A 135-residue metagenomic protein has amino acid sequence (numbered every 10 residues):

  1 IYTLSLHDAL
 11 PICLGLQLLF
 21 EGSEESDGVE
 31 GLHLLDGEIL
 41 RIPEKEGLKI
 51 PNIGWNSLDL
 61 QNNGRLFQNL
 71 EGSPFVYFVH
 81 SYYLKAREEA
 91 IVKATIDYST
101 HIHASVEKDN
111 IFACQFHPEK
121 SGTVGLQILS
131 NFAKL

Functional and structural regions predicted by a protein language model:
I1-D8: Single conserved hydrophobic/aromatic residue that forms the stacking wall/gate of nucleotide- or nucleobase-binding
P11, G15: Gly/Ala-rich beta-loop-alpha elbow adjacent to hydrolase catalytic centers
L16-F20: Canonical AAA+ ATPase core
E21-Y98: Pocket-forming structural segment of enzyme catalytic cores
S57, H101, Q127-N131: Alpha-helical elements of Rossmann-like donor-binding domains used by nucleotide-donor carbohydrate transfer enzymes
S73, E107-I111: Beta-strand-turn-beta hairpins that frame and shape the catalytic cleft of phosphate-ester-processing enzymes
H101-E107: Short, surface-exposed beta-strand/loop micro-motifs that present aromatic residues
C114-L135: Acyltransferase
